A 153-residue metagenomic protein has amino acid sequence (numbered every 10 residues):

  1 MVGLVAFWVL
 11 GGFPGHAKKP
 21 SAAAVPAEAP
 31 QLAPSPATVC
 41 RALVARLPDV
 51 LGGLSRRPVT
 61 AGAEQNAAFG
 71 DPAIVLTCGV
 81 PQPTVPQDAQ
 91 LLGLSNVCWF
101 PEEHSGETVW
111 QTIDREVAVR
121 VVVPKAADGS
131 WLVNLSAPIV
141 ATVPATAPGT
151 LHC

Functional and structural regions predicted by a protein language model:
M1-G15: Hydrophobic single-pass membrane-targeting/anchoring helices
G12-A73, V80: Extracytoplasmic low-complexity, Pro/Thr/Ser/Ala/Gly-rich segments that lie immediately after a secretion/anchoring
G79-C153: Extracytosolic low-complexity repeat regions of secreted or lipid-anchored proteins
